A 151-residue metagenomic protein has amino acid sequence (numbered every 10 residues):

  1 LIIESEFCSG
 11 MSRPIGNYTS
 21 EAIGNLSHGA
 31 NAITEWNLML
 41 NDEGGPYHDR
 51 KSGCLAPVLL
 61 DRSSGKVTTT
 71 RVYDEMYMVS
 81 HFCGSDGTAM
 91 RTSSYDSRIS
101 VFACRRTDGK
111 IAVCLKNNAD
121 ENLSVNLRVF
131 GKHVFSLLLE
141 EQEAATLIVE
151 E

Functional and structural regions predicted by a protein language model:
E4-E75, R91-S94: Aromatic/acidic polysaccharide-binding cleft in carbohydrate-active enzymes
C8-G10, L40, N118-D120, F130-K132: Short, glycine-/Ser/Thr-/acidic-enriched flexible segments
L26-S27, L38, H81-G84, K116-N118: Hydrophobic alpha-helix feature that most strongly marks membrane-spanning transmembrane helices and their immediate
G44-P46, N122-N126, S136-L137: Extended hydrophobic-aromatic, low-complexity segments
V72-T88: Acidic, glycine-rich loop-and-strand cores that form catalytic or ligand-binding grooves in diverse globular domains
H81, T92-F130, Q142: Carbohydrate-binding surface patches
L138-E151: C-terminal beta-strand-rich structural cap/linker in extracellular carbohydrate-active enzymes
